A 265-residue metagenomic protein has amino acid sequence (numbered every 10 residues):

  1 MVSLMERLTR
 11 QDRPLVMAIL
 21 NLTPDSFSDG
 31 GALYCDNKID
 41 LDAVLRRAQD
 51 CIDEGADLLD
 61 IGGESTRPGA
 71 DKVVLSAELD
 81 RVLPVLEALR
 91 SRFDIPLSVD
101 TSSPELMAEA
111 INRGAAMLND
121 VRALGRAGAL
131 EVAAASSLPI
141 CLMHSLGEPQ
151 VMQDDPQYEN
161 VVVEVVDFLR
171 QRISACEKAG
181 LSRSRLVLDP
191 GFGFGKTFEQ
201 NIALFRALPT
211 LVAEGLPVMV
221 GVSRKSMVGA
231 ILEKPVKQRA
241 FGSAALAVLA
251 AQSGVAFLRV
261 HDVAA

Functional and structural regions predicted by a protein language model:
M1-L4, R10-Q11, S26-R47, T66-P96 (+4 more regions): Active-site-adjacent loop and "lid" segments of alpha/beta metabolic enzymes
R13-M17: Glycine-rich, aromatic-flanked loop segments that form ligand/cofactor-binding clefts across common enzyme folds
R46-G62, S253: Catalytic domains of carbohydrate-active enzymes, especially glycoside hydrolases
S182-R185: Short acidic capping loops at alpha-helix termini that bridge into adjacent secondary structure
F192: Active-site metal-binding loops of divalent metal-dependent hydrolases
